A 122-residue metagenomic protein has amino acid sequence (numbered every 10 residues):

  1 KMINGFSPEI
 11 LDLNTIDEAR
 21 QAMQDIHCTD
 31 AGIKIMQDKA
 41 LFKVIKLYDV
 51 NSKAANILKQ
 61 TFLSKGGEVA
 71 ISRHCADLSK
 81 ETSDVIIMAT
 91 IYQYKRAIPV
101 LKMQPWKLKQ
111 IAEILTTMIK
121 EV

Functional and structural regions predicted by a protein language model:
M2-D38, A112-V122: N-terminal amphipathic alpha-helix/helix-capping segment at the start of soluble metabolic enzymes
A22, I57-K59, R73-H74: Soluble N-terminal domains of membrane-associated systems
T29-K39, V69-K80: Short, flexible, solvent-exposed loop/turn segments with mixed acidic/basic and small polar residues
I35-V50: Short glycine-/aliphatic-rich beta-strand segments at the starts of folded cytosolic domains
F62: Conserved, mostly hydrophobic/aromatic
D77-Q93: A generic structural motif
Y92-V122: Non-catalytic propeptide/linker segments at domain boundaries
